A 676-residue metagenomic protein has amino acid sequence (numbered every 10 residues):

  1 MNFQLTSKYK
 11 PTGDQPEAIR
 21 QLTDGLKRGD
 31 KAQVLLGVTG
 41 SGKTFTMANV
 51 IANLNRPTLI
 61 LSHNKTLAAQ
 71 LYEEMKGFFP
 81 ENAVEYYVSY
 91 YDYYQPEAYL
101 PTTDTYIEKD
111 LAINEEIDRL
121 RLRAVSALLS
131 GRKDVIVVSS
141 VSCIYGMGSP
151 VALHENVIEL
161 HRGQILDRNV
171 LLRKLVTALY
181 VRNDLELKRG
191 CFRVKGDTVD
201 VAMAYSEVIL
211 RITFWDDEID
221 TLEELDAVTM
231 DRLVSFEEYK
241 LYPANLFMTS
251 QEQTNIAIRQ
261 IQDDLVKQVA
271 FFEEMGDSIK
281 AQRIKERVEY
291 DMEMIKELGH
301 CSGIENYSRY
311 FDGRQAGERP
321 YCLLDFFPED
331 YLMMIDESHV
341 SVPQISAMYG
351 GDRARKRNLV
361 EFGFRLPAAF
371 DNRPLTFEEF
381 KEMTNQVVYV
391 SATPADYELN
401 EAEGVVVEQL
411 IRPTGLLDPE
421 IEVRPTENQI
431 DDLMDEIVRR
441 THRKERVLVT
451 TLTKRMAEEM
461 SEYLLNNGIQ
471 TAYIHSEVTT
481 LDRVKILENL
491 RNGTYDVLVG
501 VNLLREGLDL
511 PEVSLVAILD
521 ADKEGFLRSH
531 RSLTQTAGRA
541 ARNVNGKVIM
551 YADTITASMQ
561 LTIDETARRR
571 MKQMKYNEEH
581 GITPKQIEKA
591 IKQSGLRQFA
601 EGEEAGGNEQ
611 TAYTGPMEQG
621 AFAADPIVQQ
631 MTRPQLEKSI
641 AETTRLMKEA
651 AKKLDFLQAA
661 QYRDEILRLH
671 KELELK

Functional and structural regions predicted by a protein language model:
M1-K592, L596, E649: ASCE RecA-like P-loop NTPase motor cores that couple ATP hydrolysis to mechanical translocation on nucleic acids
M1-N2, R439, K575, E579-Q661 (+1 more regions): Acidic, low-complexity intrinsically disordered tails
